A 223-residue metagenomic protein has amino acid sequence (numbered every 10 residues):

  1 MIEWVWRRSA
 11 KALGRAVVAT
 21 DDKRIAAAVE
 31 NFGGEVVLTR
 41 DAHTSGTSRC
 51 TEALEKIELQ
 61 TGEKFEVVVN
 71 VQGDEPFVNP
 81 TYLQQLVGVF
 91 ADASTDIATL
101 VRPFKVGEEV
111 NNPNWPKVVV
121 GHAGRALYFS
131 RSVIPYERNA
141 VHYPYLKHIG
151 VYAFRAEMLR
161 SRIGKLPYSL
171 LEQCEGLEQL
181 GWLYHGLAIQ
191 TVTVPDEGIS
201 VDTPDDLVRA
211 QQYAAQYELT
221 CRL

Functional and structural regions predicted by a protein language model:
M1-T20: N-terminal glycine-rich phosphate-binding loop and ensuing alpha1 helix
L13, E63-F65, A93-D96, L187: Short, high-confidence coil segments that cap the C-terminus of an alpha-helix and link into the following beta-strand
R15, E35, R125, A188-Q190: Conserved beta-strand segments of alpha/beta enzyme cores
K23-V71, E75-Q85: Short phosphate-binding loop-to-helix
A26, T47-C50, L83, A126 (+3 more regions): A general structural signal for well-ordered alpha-helical segments in protein cores
V78-L170: Conserved core of the sugar-phosphate nucleotidyltransferase
Y143-L223: Conserved alpha/beta core of the MobA/IspD/sugar-nucleotide pyrophosphorylase nucleotidyltransferase superfamily
